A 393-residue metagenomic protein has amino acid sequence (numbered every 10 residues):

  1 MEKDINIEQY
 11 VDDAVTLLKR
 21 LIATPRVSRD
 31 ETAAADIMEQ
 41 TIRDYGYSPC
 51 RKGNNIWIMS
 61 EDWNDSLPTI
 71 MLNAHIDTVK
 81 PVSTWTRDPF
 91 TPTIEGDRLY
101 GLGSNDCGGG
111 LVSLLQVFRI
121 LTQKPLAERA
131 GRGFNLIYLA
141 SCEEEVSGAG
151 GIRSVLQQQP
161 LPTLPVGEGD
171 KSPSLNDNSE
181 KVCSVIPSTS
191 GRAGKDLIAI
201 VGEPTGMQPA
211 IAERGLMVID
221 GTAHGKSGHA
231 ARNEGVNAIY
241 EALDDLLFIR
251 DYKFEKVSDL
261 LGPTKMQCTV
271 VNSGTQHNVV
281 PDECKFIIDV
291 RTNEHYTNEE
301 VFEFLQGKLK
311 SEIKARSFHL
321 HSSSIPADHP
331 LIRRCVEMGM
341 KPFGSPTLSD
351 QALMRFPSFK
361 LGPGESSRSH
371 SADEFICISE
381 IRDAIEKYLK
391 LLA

Functional and structural regions predicted by a protein language model:
E2, Q9, V182, P209-I211 (+1 more regions): Metal-dependent amide/peptide-bond hydrolase catalytic core, centered on the "pita-bread" metallohydrolase fold
E2-P81, E283-I287, V301-F304, I378-L389: N-terminal helical capping/dimerization or prosegment-like subdomains of hydrolases acting on amide or phosphate bonds
M38, L111-L121, I152-V155, A242-D245 (+2 more regions): Buried hydrophobic packing segments
P49, I58, P92-I94, C268-V271: A structural signal for short hydrophobic beta-strand segments in well-ordered beta-sheet cores
K52-N54, A74-I76, S104, S141-E143 (+3 more regions): Fold-independent oxyanion-binding glycine-rich loops and adjacent beta-strand/coil segments at enzyme active sites
T69-L126, A130-I137, V146-S147: Active-site metal-coordination/substrate-binding segment of hydrolases, especially metallo-dependent peptidases
I70-L72, L139, I198-I200, F359-L361: Hydrophobic/aromatic beta-strand patches that form the interior of the parallel beta-sheet core in alpha/beta enzyme
L111-L161, S174-S188, A193-V218: Acidic/histidine-rich catalytic neighborhood of metal-dependent amide-processing enzymes
